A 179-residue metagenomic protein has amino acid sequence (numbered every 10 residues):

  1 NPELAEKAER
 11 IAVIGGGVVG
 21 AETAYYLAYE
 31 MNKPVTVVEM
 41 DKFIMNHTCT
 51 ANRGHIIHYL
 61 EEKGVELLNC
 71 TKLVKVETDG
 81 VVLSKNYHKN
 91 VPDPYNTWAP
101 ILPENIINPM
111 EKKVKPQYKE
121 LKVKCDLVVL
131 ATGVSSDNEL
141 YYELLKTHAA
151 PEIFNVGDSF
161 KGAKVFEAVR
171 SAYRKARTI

Functional and structural regions predicted by a protein language model:
N1-H47, N90-P94, W98-P100, N108-L127 (+1 more regions): Rossmann-like dinucleotide/flavin-binding elements
P2, T48-K75, N96, R174-I179: N-terminal glycine-rich dinucleotide-binding loop that anchors FAD/FMN and/or NAD(P) in oxidoreductases
N32, E62, S84-K85: Generic cytosolic/nucleocytoplasmic N-terminal low-complexity/intrinsically disordered segments
A51-G54, V82-K85, R170: Short low-complexity, flexible loop/linker segments enriched in glycine and/or proline with clustered acidic
N69-V82, Y87, E104, N108: A conserved short coil-to-beta-strand element within the FAD-binding core of flavoproteins
